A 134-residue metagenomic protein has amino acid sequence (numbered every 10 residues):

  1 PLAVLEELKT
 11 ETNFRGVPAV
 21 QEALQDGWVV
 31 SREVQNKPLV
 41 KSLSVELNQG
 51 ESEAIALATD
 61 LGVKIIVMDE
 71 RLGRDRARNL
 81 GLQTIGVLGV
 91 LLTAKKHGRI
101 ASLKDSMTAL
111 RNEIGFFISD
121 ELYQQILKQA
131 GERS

Functional and structural regions predicted by a protein language model:
P1-I65, R71, L80-L82, D105 (+1 more regions): Active-site-proximal, substrate-binding regions of enzyme catalytic domains and RNA-binding/basic surfaces
I65-I66, G115: A residue-level structural signature of the nucleotidyltransferase/glycosyltransferase Rossmann-like core
L82, G86-A130: Hydrophobic alpha-helical interaction segments
